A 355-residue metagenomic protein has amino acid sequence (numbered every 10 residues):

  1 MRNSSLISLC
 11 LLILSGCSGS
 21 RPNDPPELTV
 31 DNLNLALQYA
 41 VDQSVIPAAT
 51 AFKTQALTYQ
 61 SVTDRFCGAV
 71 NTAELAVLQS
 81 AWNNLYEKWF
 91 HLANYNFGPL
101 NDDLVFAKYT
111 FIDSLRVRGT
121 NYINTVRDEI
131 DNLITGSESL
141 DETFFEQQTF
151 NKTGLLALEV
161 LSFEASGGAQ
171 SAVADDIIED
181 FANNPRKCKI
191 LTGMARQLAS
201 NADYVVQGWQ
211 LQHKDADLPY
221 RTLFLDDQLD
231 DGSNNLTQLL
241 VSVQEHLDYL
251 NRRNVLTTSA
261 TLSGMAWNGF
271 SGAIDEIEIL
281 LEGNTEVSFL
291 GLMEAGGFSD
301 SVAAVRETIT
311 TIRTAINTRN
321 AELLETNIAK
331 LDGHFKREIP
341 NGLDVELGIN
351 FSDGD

Functional and structural regions predicted by a protein language model:
M1-R2, N151: Generic alpha-helical segment signature
R2-L9: Sec-dependent signal peptide recognition, specifically the positively charged N-region followed immediately by
L14-G16: C-terminal motif of bacterial Sec signal peptides marking the signal peptidase cleavage site
S18-P22: Bacterial signal peptide processing site
N23-D355: Mature extracytoplasmic or organellar-lumen-exposed domains after removal of signal/transit peptides
